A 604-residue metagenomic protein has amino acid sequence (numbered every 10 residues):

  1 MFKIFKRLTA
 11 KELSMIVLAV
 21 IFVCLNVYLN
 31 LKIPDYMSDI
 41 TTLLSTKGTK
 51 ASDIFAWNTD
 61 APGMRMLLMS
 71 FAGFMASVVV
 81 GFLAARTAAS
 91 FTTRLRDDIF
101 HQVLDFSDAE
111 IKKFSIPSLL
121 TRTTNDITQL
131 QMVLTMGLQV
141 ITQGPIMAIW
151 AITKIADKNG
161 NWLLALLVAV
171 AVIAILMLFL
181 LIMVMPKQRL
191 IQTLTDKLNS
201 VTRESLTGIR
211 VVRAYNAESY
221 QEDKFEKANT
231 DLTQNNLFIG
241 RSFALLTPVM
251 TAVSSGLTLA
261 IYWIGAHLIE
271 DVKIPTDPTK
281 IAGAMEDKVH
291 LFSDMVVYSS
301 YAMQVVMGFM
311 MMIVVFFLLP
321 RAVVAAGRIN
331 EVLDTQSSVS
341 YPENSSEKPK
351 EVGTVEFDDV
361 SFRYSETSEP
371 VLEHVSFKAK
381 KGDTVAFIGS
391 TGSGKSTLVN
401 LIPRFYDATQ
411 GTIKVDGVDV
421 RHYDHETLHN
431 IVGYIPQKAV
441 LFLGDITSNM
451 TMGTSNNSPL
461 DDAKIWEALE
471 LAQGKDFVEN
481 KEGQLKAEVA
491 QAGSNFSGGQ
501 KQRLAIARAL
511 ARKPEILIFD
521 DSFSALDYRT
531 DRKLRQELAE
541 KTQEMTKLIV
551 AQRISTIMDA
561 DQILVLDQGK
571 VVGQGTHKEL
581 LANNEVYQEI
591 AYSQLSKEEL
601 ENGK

Functional and structural regions predicted by a protein language model:
M1-K11, L119: A short amphipathic helical element positioned immediately N-terminal to and/or at the very start of a transmembrane
A10, D108-A109, N125-L134, L138 (+8 more regions): An intracellular "coupling" helix at the cytosolic face of ABC transporter transmembrane type-1 domains
A10, S14-V79, L83, A156-L163 (+2 more regions): Transmembrane helix-loop-helix hairpins at lipid-water interfaces of multipass membrane proteins, especially the type-1
I21-F22, L29-S45, T59-D60, L68-I116 (+11 more regions): Juxtamembrane helix-loop junctions of ABC transporter transmembrane domains
W150, K154-A171, F238-G327, V332-L333: Helix-loop-helix
S338-K350: Pre-NBD coupling/linker segments of ABC/ABC-like ATPases
K348-K604: ABC-type nucleotide-binding domain
